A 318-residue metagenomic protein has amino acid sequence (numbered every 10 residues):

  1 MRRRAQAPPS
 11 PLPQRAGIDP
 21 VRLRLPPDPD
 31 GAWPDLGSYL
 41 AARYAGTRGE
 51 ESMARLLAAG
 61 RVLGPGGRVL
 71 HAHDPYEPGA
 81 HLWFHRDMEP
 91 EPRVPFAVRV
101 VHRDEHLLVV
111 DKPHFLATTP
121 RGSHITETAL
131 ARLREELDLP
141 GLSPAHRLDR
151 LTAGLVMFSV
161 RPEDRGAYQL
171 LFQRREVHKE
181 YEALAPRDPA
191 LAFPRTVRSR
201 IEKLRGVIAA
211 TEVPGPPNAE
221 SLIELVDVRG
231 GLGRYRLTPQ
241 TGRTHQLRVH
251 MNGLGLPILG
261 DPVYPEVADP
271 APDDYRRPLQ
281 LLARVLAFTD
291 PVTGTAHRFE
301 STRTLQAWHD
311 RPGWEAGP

Functional and structural regions predicted by a protein language model:
M1-P318: RNA pseudouridine synthases
